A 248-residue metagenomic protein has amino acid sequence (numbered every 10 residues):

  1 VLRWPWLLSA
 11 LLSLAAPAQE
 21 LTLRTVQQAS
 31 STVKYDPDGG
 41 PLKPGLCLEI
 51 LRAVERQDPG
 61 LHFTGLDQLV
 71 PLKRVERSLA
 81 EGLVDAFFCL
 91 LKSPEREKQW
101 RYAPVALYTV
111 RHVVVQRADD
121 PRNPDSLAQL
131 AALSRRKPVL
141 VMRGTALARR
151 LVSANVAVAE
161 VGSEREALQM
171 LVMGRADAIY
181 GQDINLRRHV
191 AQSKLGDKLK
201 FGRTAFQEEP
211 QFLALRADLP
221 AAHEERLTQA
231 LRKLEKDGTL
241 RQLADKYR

Functional and structural regions predicted by a protein language model:
Q19-Q99: Extracytoplasmic small-molecule ligand-binding "clamshell" domains of the periplasmic binding protein/Venus flytrap
V26-A29, T109-V113, A191-A230: Periplasmic-binding protein-like
A29, G40-R56, Q116-A154, V161 (+1 more regions): Bilobed "Venus flytrap"/periplasmic-binding protein-like clamshell domains and structurally analogous long
G45-D58, A118-P124, S134-K137, L213-Y247: Extended ligand-binding regions for polar small-molecule ligands
L61-F63, T145-A159, L231-R248: Ligand-binding clefts/hinges and TM-proximal coupling segments of bilobed small-molecule sensing domains
T64-L133, G144, R203-F206: Acidic, polar ligand-binding/catalytic clefts
G65-R77, A159-M173: Short helix-initiation/N-cap motifs at beta->coil->alpha
F88-Q99, D177-Q207: A ligand-binding cleft/hinge motif common to bilobed small-molecule-binding domains
